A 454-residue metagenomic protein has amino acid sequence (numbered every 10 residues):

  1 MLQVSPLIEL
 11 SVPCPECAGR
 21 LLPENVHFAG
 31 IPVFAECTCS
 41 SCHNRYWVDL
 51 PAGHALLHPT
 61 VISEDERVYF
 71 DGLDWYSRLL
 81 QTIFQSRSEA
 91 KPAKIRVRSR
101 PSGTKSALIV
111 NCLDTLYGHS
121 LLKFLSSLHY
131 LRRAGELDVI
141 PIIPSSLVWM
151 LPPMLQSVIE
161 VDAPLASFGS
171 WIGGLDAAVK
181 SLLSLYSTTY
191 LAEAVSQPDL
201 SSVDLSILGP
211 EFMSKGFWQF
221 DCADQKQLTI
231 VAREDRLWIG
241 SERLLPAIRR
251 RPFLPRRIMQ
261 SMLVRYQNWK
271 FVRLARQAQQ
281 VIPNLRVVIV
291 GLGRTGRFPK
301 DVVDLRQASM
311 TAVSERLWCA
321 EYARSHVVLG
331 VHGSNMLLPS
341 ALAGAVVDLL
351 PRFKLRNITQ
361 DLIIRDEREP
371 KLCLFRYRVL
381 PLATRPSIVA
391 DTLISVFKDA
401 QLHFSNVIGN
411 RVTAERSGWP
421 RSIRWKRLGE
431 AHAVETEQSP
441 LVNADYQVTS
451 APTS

Functional and structural regions predicted by a protein language model:
Q3-Q227: Secretory-pathway glycan-assembly enzymes, especially type II membrane glycosyltransferases that use nucleotide-sugar
L113-K123, R236-E242, V264-Q267: A short, glycine/small-residue-rich beta-strand->loop->alpha-helix junction that serves as a flexible
H119-K123, K270, M310-S314, A320 (+1 more regions): Short, glycine/acidic-rich beta->alpha junctions
S145, I230-W238, F253-E315: Catalytic donor nucleotide-activated moiety binding site of glycosyltransferases and closely related
S146-P153, R294-K300, K354-Q360: Short, charged/polar "capping" segments at the starts of alpha-helices and the immediately preceding loops
L151-T189, K300-M310, G344-V347, I363-E367 (+1 more regions): Active-site regions of enzymes building and remodeling cell-envelope glycoconjugates
Y190, A194-S214, T359-S454: Leloir-type glycosyltransferase catalytic cores
W318-D361: A donor-sugar binding/catalytic signature common to diverse glycosyltransferases and related nucleotide-sugar
